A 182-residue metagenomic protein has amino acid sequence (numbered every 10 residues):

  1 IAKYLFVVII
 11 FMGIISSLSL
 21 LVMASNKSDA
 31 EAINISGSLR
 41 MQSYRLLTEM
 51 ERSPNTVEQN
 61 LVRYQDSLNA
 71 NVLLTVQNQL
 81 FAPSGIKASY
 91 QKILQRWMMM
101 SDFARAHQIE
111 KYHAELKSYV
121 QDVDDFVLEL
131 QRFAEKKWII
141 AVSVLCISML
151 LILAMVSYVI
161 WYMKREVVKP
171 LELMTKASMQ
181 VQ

Functional and structural regions predicted by a protein language model:
I1-M23: Extreme N-terminal signal-anchor transmembrane helix of membrane signaling/transducer proteins, especially in bacteria
V8-S16, L145-V156, I160: Alpha-helical transmembrane segments of integral membrane proteins
S19-N26, I152-V168: Cytosolic-side ends of inner-membrane transmembrane helices, especially those that anchor bacterial signal-transduction
V22-L47, E58, V62: Juxtamembrane membrane-water interface segments immediately C-terminal to a transmembrane helix
A30, W138-S148, K169: Interfacial "cap-and-anchor" motif at the non-cytosolic start of specific transmembrane alpha-helices
I33, S38, Q42-E49, A88-I140: Extracytoplasmic
E49-F103: Extracytoplasmic ligand-binding sensor domains of the Cache superfamily
E166-Q182: Membrane-proximal alpha-helical signal-transduction linkers
